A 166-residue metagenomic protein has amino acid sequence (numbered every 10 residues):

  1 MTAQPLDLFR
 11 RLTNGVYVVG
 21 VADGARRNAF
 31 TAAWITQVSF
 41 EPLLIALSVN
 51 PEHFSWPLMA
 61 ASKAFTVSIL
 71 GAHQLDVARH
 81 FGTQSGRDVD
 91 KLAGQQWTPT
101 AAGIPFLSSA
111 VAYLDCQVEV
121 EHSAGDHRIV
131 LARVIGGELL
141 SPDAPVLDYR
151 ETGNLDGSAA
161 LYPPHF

Functional and structural regions predicted by a protein language model:
M1-F166: Basic, polyanion-binding surface patches
